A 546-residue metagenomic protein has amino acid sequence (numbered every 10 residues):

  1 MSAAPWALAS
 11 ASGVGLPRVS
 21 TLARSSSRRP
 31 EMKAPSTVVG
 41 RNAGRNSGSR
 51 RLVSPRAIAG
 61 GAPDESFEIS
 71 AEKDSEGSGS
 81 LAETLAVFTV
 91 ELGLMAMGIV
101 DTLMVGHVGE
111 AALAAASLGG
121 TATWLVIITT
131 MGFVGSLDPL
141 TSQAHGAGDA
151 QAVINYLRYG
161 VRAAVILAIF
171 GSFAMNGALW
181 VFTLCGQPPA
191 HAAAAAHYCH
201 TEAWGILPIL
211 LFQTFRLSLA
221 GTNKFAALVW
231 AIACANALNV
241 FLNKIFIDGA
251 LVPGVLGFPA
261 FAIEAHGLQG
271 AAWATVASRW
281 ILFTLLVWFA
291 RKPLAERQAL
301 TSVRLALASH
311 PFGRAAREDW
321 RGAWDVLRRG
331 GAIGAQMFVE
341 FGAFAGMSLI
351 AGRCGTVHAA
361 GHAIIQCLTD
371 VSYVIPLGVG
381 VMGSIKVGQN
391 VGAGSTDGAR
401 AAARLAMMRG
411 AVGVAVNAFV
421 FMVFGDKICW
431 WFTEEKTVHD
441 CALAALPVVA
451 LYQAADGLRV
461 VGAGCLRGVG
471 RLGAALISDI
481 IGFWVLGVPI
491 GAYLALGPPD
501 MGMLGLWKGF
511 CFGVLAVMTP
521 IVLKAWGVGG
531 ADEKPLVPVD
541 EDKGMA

Functional and structural regions predicted by a protein language model:
M1-P17: PEST-like, low-complexity acidic/proline-rich intrinsically disordered segments, predominantly at protein N-termini
L16, T21-P35, G40-R41, R45-F88 (+5 more regions): Short alpha-helical transmembrane segments in multi-pass integral membrane proteins
A82-D101, T201, G205, F212 (+6 more regions): Transmembrane helical elements of multi-pass membrane transporters/channels
I99-L103, W180, T214-S218, A237-I245 (+6 more regions): Alpha-helical transmembrane segments of multipass membrane proteins
I99-T102, L113-S172, N176, F212-L228 (+2 more regions): Small-residue-rich hydrophobic transmembrane alpha-helices
M104-A112, C185, I350, C354-H358 (+1 more regions): Membrane-interface helix caps of multi-pass secondary transporters
M131-V134, D138, E202-G221, L228-N236 (+6 more regions): Short runs within selected transmembrane alpha-helices of multi-pass transporters and secretion channels
